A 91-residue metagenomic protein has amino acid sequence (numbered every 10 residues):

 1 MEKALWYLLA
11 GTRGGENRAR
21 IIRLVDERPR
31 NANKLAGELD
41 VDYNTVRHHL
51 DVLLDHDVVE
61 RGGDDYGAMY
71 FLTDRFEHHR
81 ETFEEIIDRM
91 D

Functional and structural regions predicted by a protein language model:
M1-A10: Short, Lys/Arg-enriched N-terminal segment that forms or immediately precedes the first helix of a structured domain
L5, M69-D91: Conserved segment of winged-helix/HTH DNA-binding domains
G15, G63-M69: Short, Lys/Arg-rich nucleic-acid/phosphate-binding segment
E16, E27-N31: Short capping segments at the starts of secondary-structure elements
A19-R23: Pre-recognition alpha-helix immediately N-terminal to the DNA-recognition helix within helix-turn-helix or winged-helix
R30-E38: Short acidic, hydrophobic short linear motifs in intrinsically disordered regions
D57: Glycine-centered, phosphate/nucleic-acid-interacting loop/turn motifs that mediate DNA/RNA or nucleotide
